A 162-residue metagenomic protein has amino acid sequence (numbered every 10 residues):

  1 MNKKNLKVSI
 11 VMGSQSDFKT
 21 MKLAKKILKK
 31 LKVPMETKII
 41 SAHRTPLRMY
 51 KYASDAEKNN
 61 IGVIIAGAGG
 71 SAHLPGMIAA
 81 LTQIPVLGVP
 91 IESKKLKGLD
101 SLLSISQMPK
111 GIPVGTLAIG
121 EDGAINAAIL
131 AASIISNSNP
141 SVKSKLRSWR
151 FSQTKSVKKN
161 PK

Functional and structural regions predicted by a protein language model:
N2-R44: Glycine-rich phosphate/diphosphate-binding loop of Rossmann-like nucleotide-binding domains
D17-M21, P46-M49, A68-M77, L96-L99 (+1 more regions): Short glycine/serine/threonine-rich phosphate/pyrophosphate-binding segments that cradle anionic phosphate groups
T37-K58: N-terminal beta-loop-helix "entrance" segment that forms/cooperates in small-molecule cofactor or anionic ligand
Y52-K94: Glycine-rich phosphate-binding loop
L81-A118, K143-W149: Short, acidic/small-residue loops that bind anionic groups at enzyme active sites
G120-T154: A charged, well-structured terminal subsegment
Q153-K162: Accessory alpha-helical/coil subdomains and C-terminal extensions that flank or cap enzyme catalytic cores
